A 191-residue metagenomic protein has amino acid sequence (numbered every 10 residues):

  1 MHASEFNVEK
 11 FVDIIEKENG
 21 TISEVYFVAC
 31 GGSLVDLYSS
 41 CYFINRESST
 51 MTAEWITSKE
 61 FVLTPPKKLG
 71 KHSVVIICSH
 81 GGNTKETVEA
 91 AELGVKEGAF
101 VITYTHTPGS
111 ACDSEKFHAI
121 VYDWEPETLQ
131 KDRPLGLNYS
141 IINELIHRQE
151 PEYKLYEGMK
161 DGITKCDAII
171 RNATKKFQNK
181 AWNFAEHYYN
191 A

Functional and structural regions predicted by a protein language model:
H2-E16, T21-I22, P126-Q130, L137-A191: Active-site phosphate/pyrophosphate-binding segments
G20-Y156, G162-I163: Glycine-rich phosphate-binding loops that contact phosphosugars or nucleotide phosphates
